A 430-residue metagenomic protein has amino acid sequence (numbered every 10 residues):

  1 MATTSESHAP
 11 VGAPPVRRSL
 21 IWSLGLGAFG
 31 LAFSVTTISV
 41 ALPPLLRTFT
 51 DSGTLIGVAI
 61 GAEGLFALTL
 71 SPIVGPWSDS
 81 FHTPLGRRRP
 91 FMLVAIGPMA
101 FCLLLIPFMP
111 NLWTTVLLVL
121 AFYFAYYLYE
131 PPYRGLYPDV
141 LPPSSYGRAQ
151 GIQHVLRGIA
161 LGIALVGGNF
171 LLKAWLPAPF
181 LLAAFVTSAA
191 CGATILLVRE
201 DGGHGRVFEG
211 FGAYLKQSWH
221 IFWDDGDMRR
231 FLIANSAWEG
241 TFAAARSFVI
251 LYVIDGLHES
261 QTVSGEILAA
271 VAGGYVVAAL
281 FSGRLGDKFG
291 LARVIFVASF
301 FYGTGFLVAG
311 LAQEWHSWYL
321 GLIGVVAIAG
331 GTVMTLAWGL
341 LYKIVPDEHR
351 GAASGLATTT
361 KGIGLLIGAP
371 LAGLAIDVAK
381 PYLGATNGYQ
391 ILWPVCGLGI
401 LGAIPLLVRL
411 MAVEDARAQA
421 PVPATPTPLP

Functional and structural regions predicted by a protein language model:
A2-R17, D201-L232, A424-P430: Juxtamembrane intracellular "pre-TM" segments in multi-pass secondary transporters
V40-I56, S247-V263: Short amphipathic helix-loop junctions that connect adjacent transmembrane helices in Major Facilitator Superfamily/SLC
L42, L128-L141, T332-P346: Intracellular juxtamembrane helix-capping segments at the cytosolic ends of symmetry-related transmembrane helices
S71-L85, A278-G290, I376: Helix-to-loop junctions at the C-terminal end of transmembrane segments in multipass secondary transporters
R87, F170-F185, L374-G399: A membrane-interface helix-boundary motif in multi-pass transporters
L93-P110, F300-E314: C-terminal ends and interior cores of transmembrane alpha-helices in multi-pass membrane transporters/permeases
P107, A189-V198, P394-A424, P430: Multi-pass alpha-helical transporter architecture, strongest for 12-TM Major Facilitator/SLC carriers used
G147-N169, T360-A369: Glycine-rich segments within core transmembrane alpha-helices of 12-TM secondary carriers
